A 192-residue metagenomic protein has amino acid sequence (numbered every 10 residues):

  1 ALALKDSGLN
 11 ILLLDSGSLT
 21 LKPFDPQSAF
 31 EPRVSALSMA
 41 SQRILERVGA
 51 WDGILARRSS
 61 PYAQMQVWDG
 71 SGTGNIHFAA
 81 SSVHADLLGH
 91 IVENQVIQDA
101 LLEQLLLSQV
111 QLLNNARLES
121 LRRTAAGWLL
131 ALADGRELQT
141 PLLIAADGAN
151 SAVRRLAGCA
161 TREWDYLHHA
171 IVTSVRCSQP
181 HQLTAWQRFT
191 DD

Functional and structural regions predicted by a protein language model:
A3, A100, Q104, S174: Rossmann-fold NAD(P)-dependent oxidoreductase module
K5-R33: Glycine-rich FAD pyrophosphate-binding loop
L9, A50, V110: Short phosphate-binding/catalytic loops that engage adenosine nucleotides
D15, D69, V175: Short beta-strand/turn micro-motifs composed of small residues that flank or help shape donor/cofactor-binding pockets
Q27-P32, V83-D86, C159-A160: Short glycine-enriched, charge-decorated loop/helix-capping segments at active-site entrances that position
S28-G70: N-terminal FAD cofactor-binding segment of flavoenzymes
S59-L156, W164-H168: Conserved N-terminal helical subregion
A146-D192: Conserved FAD-binding catalytic core of PHBH/FMO-like flavoproteins
